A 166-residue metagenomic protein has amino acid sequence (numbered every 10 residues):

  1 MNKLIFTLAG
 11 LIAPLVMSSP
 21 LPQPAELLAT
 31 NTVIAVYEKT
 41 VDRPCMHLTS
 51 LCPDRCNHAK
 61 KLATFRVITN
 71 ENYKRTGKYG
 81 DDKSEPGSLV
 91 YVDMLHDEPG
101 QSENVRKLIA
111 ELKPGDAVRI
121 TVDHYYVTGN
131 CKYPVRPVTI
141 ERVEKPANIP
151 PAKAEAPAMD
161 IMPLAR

Functional and structural regions predicted by a protein language model:
I5-S19: Hydrophobic h-region of N-terminal signal peptides that target proteins for export in Gram-negative bacteria
L21-E38, D42, I149-R166: N-terminal low-complexity, Pro/Thr/Ser-rich intrinsically disordered segments that act as propeptides or flexible
L27-T76: Structural detector for short beta-strands of small beta-barrel domains
N70-L89: Acidic Ser/Thr/Pro-rich low-complexity disordered segments that often serve as glycosylated linkers/stalks around
S88-N104: Short, structured beta-strand/loop micro-motifs enriched in basic residues and often containing a Trp
G100-T121: Short nucleic-acid-contacting surface segments enriched for D/E, G, S/T with interspersed K/R
H124-A156: OB-fold/S1-family single-stranded nucleic acid-binding modules
